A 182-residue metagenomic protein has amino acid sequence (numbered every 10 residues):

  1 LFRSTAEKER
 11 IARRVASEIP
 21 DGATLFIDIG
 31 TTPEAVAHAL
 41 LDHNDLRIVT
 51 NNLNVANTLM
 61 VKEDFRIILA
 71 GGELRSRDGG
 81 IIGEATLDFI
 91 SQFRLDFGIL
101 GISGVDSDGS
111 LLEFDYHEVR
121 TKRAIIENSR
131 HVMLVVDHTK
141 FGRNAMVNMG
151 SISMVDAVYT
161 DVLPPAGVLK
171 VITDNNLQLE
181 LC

Functional and structural regions predicted by a protein language model:
E7-D21: A short, well-structured juxtamembrane/interface segment
R14, E18, A35, A39 (+2 more regions): Rossmann-fold NAD(P)-dependent oxidoreductase module
A39-R47, D64: Conserved S-adenosyl-L-methionine
L53-C182: Conserved phosphate- and dinucleotide-binding cores of soluble alpha/beta proteins, encompassing both enzyme active
